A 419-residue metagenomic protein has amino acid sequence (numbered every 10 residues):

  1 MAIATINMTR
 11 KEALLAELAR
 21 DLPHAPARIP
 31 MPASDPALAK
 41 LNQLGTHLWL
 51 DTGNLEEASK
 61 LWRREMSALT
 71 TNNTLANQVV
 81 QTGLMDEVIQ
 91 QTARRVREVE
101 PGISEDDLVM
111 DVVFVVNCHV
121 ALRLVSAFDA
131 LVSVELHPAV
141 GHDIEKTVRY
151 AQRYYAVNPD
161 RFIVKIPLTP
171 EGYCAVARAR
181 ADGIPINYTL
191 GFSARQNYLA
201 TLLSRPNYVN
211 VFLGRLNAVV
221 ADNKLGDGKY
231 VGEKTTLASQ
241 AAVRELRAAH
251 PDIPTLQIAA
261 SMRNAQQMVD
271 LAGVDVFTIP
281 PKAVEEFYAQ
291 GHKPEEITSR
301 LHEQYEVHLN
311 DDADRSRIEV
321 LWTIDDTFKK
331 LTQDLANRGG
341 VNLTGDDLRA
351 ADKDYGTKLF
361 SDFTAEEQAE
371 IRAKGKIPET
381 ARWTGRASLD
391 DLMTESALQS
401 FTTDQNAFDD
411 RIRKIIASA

Functional and structural regions predicted by a protein language model:
A2-G53: N- or domain-start disorder-to-order transition segments that initiate the globular core
A2-T5, I318-A419: C-terminal extensions of enzymes
L38-W49, N158-I163, A175, R180-Y188 (+1 more regions): Short beta-strand/loop segments at the ligand-binding rim of alpha/beta enzyme cores
W49-D51, V113, E135-H137, D160-T169 (+3 more regions): Catalytic beta/alpha-barrel core
E65-A68, N73-E171, V176: Active-site beta->alpha loop and helix N-cap motifs at the rims of alpha/beta catalytic domains
N72, V134, V164, A179 (+3 more regions): Conserved, mostly hydrophobic/aromatic
V120, V125-S126, A156-V157, C174-G183 (+1 more regions): Alpha-helix-loop-beta-strand connector modules within alpha/beta enzyme cores
N187, F192-N337: Catalytic alpha/beta core domains of metabolic enzymes, predominantly
